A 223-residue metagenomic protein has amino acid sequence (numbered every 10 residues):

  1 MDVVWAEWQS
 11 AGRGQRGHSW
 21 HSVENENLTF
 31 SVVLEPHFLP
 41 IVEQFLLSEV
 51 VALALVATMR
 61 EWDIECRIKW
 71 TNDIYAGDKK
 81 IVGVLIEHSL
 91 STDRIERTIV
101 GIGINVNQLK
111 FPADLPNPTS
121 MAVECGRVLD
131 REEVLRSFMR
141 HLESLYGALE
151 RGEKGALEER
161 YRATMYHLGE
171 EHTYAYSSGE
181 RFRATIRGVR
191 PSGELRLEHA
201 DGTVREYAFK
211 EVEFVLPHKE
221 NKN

Functional and structural regions predicted by a protein language model:
M1, E7, T71, I81-G83 (+2 more regions): Conserved beta-strand residues within beta-sheet cores
M1-E61, V82, G126-L129, V204 (+1 more regions): N-terminal lobe of the biotin/lipoate ligase/transferase fold
W5-E7, S31-V33, K69, L85-E87 (+1 more regions): Short beta-strand segments
W8-S19, L85, G103-N107, R190 (+1 more regions): Gly/Ser/Thr-rich beta-alpha loop segments that engage phosphate groups in nucleotides
V51-D93, G103: Acidic (Asp/Glu) carboxylate-rich active-site/surface patches
D93-C125: Short, acidic (Asp/Glu-rich) active-site segment that either coordinates a divalent metal cofactor
G126-G179, P217-K222: Conserved, helical-rich catalytic subdomain that frames metal- and/or nucleotide-binding sites in enzyme alpha/beta
R127, L168-N223: Conserved RNA-binding domains used in RNP assembly and mRNA/RNA metabolism
